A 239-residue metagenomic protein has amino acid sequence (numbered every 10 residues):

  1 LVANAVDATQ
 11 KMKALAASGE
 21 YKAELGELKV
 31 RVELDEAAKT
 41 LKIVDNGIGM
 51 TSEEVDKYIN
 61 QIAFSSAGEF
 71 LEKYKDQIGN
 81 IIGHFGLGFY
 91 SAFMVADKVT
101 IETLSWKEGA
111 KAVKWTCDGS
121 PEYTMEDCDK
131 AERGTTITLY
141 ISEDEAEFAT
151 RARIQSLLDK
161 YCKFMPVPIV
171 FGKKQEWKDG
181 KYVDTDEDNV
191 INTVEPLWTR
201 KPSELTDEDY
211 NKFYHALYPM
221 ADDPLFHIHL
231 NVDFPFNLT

Functional and structural regions predicted by a protein language model:
L1-E143, E147-F148, S156, K163: GHKL (Bergerat-fold) ATPase N-terminal catalytic module, capturing the glycine-rich phosphate-binding loop and acidic
I81, V99-E122, S142-E145, A152-T239: GHKL/Bergerat-fold ATPase module in large chromosome/replication-associated machines
